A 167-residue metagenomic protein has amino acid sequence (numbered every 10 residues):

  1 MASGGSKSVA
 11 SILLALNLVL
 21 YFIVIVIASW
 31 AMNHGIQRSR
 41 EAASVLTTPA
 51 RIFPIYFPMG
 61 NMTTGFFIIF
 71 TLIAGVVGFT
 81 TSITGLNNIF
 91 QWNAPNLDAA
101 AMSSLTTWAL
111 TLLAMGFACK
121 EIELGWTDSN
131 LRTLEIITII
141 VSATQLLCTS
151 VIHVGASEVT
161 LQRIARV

Functional and structural regions predicted by a protein language model:
M1-L14, I23, H34-I55, W126-V167: Intrinsically disordered terminal tails
S3-V24, A28, G60-A118, E135-G155: Signature of small four-pass
A101-S104, G125, S129: Short amphipathic alpha-helical interaction segments
C119-E123: Juxtamembrane "helix-exit" motif on the non-cytosolic side of transmembrane helices
